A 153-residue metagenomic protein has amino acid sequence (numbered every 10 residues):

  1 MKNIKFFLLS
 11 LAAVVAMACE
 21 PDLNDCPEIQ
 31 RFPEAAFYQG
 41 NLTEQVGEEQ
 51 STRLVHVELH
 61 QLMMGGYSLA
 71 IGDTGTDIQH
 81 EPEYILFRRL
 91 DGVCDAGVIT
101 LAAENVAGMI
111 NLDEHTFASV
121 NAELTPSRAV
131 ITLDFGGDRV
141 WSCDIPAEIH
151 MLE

Functional and structural regions predicted by a protein language model:
M1-M17: Sec-dependent bacterial lipoprotein signal peptides
A16-N41, E153: Bacterial Sec-dependent N-terminal signal peptides
D25, P82-L90, T116-F117, P126-E153: Edge beta-strand at a domain terminus
F32, I99-L101, R128, I149: Secreted/processed peptides and extracellular or luminal domains of membrane proteins
A35-E48, T52-V55: K/E-rich alpha-helical interaction surfaces of small helical-bundle regulatory domains
Q45-E49, N111, G136-C143: Short, cysteine-centered beta-strand-loop-beta hairpins and adjacent loop/turn segments enriched in charged/polar
Q50-N121: Surface-exposed helix/loop patches within compact recognition domains
